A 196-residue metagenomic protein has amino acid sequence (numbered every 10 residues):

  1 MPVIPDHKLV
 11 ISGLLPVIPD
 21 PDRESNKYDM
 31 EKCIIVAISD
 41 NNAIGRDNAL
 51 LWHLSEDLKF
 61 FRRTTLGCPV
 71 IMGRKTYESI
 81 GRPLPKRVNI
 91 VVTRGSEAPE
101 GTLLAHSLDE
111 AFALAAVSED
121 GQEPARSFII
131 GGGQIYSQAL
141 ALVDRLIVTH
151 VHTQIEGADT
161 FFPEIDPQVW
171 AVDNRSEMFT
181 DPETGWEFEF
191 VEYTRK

Functional and structural regions predicted by a protein language model:
P5, V10-S12, V17-E24: A cross-taxon signal for low-complexity, glycine/charged-rich
M30-C33: Extreme N-terminal starter segment of soluble prokaryotic enzymes
I35-P69, R74-K196: Flexible, gly/pro- and Lys/Arg-enriched active-site loops
